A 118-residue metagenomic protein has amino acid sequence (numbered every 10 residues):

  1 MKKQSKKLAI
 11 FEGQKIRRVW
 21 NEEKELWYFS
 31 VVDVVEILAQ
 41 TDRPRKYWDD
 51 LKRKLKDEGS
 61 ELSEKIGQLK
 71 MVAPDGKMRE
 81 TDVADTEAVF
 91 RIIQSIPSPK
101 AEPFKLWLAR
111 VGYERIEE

Functional and structural regions predicted by a protein language model:
M1-F29, I37-D42, E64-E118: Positively charged, aromatic-accented nucleic-acid-binding surfaces
V32: Extracellular/lumenal glycan-associated surfaces
E36-E61: Compact nucleic-acid interaction/catalytic patches
